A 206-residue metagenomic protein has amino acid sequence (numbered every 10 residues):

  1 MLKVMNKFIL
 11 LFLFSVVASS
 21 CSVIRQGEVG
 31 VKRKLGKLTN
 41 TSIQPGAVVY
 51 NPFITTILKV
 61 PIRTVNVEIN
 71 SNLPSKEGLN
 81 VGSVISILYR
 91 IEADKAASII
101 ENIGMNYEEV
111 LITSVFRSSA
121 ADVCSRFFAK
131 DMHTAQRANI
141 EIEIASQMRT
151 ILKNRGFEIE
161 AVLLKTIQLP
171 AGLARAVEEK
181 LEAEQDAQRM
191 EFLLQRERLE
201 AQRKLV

Functional and structural regions predicted by a protein language model:
M1-I9: Bacterial N-terminal signal peptides that target proteins for export
F8-V16: Sec-dependent N-terminal signal peptides
S22-C124: Hydrophobic membrane-anchoring helix/hairpin
V31, N40, I87, F128 (+2 more regions): Short, well-ordered alpha-helical segments
E68, G104, R149-K153, E178 (+1 more regions): Signal for well-folded cores of large energy- and translation-related assemblies
S75, L79, I91, G104-E108 (+6 more regions): Extracytoplasmic/periplasmic, Sec-exported soluble proteins
L88, E108-A174: Amphipathic, coiled-coil-like alpha-helical scaffolding segments used for oligomerization/assembly
G172-V206: Long, charge-rich amphipathic alpha-helical coiled-coil "stalk/tentacle" segments that mediate oligomerization
